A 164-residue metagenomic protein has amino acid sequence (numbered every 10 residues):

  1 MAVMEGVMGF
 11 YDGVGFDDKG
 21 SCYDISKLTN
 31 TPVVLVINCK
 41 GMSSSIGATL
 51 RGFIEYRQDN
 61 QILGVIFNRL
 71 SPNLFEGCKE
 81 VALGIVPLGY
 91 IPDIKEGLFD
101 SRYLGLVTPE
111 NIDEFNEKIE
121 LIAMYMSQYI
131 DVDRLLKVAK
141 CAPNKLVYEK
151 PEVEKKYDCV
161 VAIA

Functional and structural regions predicted by a protein language model:
M1-T29, I37-Q61, P72-E76: ATP-dependent carboxylate-amine ligase catalytic core
V3-E5, V34-V36, I66, A162: Structural motif
D18-Y23, I119-L121, I163: Short low-complexity stretches enriched in small and charged residues
T29, L83, K156-Y157: Residue-level preference for short coil/turn positions at secondary-structure junctions
V33-V36, L88-Y90: Short hydrophobic alpha-helical runs that function as membrane-insertion/retention elements
S44-V153: Internal gly/pro-rich beta-alpha loop/helix module that stabilizes soluble enzyme cofactors or their anionic handles
K156-A164: Phosphate-binding active sites in nucleotide-utilizing proteins
